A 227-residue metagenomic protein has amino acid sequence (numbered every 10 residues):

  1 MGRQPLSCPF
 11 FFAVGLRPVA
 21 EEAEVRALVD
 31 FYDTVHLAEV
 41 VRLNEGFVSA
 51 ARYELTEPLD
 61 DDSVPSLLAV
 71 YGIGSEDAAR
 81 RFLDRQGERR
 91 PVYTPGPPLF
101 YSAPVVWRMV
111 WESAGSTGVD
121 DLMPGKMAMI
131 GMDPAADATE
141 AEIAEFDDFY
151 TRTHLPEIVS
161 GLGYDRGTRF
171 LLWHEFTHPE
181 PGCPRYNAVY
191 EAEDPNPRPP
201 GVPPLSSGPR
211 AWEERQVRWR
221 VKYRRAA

Functional and structural regions predicted by a protein language model:
M1-A227: Macromolecular interaction modules
